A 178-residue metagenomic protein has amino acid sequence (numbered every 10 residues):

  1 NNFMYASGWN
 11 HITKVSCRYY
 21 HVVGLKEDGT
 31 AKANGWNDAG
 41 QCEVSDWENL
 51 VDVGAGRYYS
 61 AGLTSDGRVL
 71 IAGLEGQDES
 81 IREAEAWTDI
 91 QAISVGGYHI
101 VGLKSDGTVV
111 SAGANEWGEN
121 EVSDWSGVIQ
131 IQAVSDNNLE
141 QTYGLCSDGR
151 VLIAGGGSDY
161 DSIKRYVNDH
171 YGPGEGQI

Functional and structural regions predicted by a protein language model:
N1-A6, I12-K14, I153: An edge-strand/N-cap motif at the start of beta-rich repeat modules
N2-A6, G40-V44, S80-A84, G118-V122: A short beta-strand motif characteristic of beta-propeller blades
W9, Y19-Y20, W36, W47 (+7 more regions): Tyrosine-centered aromatic motifs in long, intrinsically disordered, low-complexity repeat arrays
N10-K14, E27-K32, E48-D52, T64-L70 (+4 more regions): Tandem repeat domain/solenoid detector
I12, D38-G40, E48-L50, G76-D78 (+4 more regions): Short coil/turn segments at the loop-to-beta-strand junctions that recur within blades of beta-propeller repeat folds
R18, K26, N37, G56-R57 (+5 more regions): Structural signature of WD-repeat beta-propellers
H21-G24, A33, Y59-G62, I71 (+4 more regions): Conserved core positions of repeat-based scaffolds
